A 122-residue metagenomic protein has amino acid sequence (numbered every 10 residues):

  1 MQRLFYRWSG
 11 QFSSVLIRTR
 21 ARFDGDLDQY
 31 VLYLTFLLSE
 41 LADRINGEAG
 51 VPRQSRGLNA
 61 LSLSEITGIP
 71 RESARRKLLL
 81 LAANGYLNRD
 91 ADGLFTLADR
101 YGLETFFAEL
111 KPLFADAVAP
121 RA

Functional and structural regions predicted by a protein language model:
M1-Y30: N-terminal leader segment of winged-helix/HTH proteins
Q29-F36, I66, Y86-D90: C-terminal regulatory/effector modules of DNA-binding transcriptional regulators
Q29-R56: Short helix->loop/beta-hairpin flanking segments within DNA-binding domains
G50-E65, L81: A short alpha-helical element within helix-turn-helix/winged-helix DNA-binding domains across DNA-binding proteins
Q54-L58, R75-L79, L97-R100: Short glycine/proline-centered loop/turn elements that form peptide/ligand docking sites
N59, Y86, A91-F114: Short, cationic-aromatic polyanion-contact patches
G68-A83: Short amphipathic alpha-helical interaction segments
A117-A122: Leucine-rich, amphipathic alpha-helical/linker segments
